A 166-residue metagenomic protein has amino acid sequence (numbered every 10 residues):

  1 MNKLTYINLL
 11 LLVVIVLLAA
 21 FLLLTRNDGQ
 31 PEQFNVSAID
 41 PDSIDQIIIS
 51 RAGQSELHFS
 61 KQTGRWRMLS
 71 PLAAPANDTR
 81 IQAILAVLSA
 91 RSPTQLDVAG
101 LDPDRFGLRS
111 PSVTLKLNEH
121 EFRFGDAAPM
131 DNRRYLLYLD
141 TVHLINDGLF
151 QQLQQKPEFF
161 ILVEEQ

Functional and structural regions predicted by a protein language model:
M1-Q166: Secondary-structure "cap/kink" motif recognition
